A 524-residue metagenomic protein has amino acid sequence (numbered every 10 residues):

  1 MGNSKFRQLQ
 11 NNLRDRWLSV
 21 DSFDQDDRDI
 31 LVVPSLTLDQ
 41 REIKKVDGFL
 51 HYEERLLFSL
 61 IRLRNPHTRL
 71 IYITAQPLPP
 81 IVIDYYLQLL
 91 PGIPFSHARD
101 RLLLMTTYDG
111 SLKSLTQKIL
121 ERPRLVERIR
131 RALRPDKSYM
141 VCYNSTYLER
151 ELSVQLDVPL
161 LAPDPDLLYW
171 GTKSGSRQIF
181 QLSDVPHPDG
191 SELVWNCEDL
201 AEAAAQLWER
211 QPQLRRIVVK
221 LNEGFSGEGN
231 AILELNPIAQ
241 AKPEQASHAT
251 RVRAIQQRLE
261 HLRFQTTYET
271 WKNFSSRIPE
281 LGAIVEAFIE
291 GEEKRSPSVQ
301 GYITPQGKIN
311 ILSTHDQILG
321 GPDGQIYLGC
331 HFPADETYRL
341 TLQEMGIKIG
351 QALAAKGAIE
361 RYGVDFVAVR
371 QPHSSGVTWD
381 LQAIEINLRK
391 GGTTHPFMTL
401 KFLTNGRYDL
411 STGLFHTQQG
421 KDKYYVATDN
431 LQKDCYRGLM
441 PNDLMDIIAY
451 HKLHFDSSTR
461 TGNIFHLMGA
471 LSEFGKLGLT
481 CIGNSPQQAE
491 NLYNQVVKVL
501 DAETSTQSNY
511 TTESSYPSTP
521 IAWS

Functional and structural regions predicted by a protein language model:
M1-G171, G175: ATP-binding N-terminal substructure of ATP-dependent carboxylate-amine bond-forming enzymes
K44, D84, L152-Q155, E228-L235 (+3 more regions): Short acidic, glycine/serine/threonine-rich loops at helix termini
N144-S145, E223-F225, A287-E290, G301-P305 (+4 more regions): Short, flexible loop/turn elements at secondary-structure junctions
D166-G282, F332-E344: Active-site nucleotide/adenylate-binding loops and adjacent lid/helix of ATP-dependent enzymes
E234-I238, I303-K308, V369-H373: Short acidic-glycine loop/turn motifs at beta-strand connectors
E269-E293, I311, D323-T378, T417-K452: A long amphipathic alpha-helix within ATP-dependent nucleotide-binding catalytic cores
L319-G320, A383-F397: Glycine-rich phosphate/pyrophosphate-binding beta-alpha loops
N405-S524: Peripheral (often C-terminal) accessory segments that flank ATP-dependent C-N-forming ligase machineries
